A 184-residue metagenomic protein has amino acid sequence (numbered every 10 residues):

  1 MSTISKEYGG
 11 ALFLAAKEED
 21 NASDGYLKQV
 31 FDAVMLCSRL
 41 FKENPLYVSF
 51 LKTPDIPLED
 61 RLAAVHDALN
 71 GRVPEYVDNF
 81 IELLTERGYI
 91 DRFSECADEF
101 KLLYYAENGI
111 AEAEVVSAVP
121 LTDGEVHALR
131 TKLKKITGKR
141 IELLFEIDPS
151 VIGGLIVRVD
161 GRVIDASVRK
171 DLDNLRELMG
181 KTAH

Functional and structural regions predicted by a protein language model:
M1-H184: Elongated, mostly alpha-helical coiled-coil "stalk/stator" tethers of large membrane protein machines
